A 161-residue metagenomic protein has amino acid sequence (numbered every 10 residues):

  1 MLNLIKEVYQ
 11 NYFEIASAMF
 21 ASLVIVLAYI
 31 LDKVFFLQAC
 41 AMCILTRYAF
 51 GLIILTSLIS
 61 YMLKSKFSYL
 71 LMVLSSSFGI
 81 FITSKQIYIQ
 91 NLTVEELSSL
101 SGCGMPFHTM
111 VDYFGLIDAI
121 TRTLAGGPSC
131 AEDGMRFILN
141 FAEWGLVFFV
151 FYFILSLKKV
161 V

Functional and structural regions predicted by a protein language model:
M1-M42, Y48-T56, Y61-V161: Secretory/periplasmic and organellar redox-cofactor proteins
